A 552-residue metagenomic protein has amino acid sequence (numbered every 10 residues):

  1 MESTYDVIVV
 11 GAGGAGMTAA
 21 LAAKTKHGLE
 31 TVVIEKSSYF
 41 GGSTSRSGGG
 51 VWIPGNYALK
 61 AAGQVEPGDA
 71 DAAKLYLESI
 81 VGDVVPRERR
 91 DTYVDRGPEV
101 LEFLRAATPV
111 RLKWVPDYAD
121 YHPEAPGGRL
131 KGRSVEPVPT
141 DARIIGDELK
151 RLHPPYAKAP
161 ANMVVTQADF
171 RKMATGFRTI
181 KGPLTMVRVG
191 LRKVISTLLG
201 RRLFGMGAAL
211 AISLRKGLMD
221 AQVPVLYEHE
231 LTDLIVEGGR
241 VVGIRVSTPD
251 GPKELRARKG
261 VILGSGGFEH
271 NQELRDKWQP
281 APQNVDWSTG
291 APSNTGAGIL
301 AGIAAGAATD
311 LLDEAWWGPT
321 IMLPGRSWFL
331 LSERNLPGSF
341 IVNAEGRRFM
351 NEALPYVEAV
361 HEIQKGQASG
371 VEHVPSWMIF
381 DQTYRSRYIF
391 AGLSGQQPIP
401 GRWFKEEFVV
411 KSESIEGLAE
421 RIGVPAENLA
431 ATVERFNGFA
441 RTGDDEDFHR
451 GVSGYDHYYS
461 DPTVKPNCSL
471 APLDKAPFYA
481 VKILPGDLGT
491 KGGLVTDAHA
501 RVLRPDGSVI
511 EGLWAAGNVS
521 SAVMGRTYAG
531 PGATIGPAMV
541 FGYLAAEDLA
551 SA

Functional and structural regions predicted by a protein language model:
M1-V7, T25-G28, A208, I212 (+2 more regions): Extreme N-terminal leader/targeting segments of oxidoreductases
V7-V33: N-terminal Rossmann-like FAD-binding beta1-loop-alpha1 element of flavoenzymes
T18-L21, L29, S38, G50 (+8 more regions): Proteins synthesized as precursors that undergo proteolytic processing into mature forms
L21, K253-R258, I389, L488-A552: C-terminal structured subdomain/cap of oxidoreductase catalytic cores
K36-P224, I341, R348, L354 (+4 more regions): Conserved N-terminal/central alpha/beta ligand/cofactor-binding core
P123-P126, K131-L184, I299-A301, A308-V424 (+1 more regions): An anion/pyrophosphate-binding glycine-rich loop and adjacent beta-alpha core in soluble alpha-beta enzymes
R201-A208, D220, T248-P324, W328 (+2 more regions): Glycine-rich loop(s) and the adjacent beta-strand/alpha-helix scaffold that form part
D233, R240, N428-V523, T527: A glycine-rich dinucleotide-binding beta-alpha-beta segment and adjacent secondary-structure elements that constitute
